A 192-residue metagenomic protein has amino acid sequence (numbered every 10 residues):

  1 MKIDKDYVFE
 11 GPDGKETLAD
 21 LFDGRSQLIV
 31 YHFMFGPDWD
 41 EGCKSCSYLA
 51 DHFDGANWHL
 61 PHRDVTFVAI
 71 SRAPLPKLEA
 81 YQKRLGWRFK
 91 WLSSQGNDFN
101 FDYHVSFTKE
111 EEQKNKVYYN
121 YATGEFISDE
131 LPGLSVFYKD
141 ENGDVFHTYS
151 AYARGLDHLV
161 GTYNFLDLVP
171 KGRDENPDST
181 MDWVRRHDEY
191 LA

Functional and structural regions predicted by a protein language model:
M1-L28, F33-R63, K83-G86, K90 (+1 more regions): Non-globular targeting/processing and membrane-anchoring segments
Y31-H32, F67-A73, L78, S94: Short His-Asn-centered micro-motif
